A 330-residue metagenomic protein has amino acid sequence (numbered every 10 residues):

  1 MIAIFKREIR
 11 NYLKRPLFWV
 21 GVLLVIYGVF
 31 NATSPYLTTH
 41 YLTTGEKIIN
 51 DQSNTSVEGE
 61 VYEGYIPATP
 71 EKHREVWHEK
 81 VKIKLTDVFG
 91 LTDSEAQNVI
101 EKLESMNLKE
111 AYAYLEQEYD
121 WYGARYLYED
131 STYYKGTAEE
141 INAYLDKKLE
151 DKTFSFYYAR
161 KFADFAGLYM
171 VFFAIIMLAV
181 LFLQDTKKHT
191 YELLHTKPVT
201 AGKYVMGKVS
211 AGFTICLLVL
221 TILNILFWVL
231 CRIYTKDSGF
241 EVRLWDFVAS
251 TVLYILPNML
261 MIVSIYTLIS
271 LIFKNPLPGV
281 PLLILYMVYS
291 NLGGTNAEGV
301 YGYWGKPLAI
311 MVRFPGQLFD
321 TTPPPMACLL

Functional and structural regions predicted by a protein language model:
M1-V25: Aromatic- and glycine-rich beta-strand/loop motifs that create alpha-glucan
A3-I4, A179-L218: Helix-loop-helix units of permease transmembrane domains in multi-pass membrane transporters, especially ABC
F5, F18-V22, V248-L253, V280-L282 (+1 more regions): Hydrophobic alpha-helical transmembrane segments
L24-K72, A113, Y122-I176, M206-P276: Secretory targeting signals
P35-K80, D146-F154, L277-L330: Terminal transmembrane helical anchor/hairpin motif
K72-S131: Extracytoplasmic loops/domains of multi-pass membrane proteins
F154-R160, D185, E192-L194, Y301: Membrane-anchoring hydrophobic segments
H189-T190, S264, V280: Transmembrane alpha-helix boundary/hinge residues in polytopic small-molecule transporters
